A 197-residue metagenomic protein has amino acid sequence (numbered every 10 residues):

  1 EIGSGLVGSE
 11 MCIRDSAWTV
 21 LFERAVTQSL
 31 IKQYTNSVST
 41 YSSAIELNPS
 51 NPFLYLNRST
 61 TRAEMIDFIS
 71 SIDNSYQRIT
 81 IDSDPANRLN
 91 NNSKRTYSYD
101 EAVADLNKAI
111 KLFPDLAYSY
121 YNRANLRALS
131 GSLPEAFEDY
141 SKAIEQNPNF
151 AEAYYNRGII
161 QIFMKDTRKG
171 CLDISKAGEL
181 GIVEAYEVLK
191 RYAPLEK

Functional and structural regions predicted by a protein language model:
E1-G8, I13: Single conserved hydrophobic/aromatic residue that forms the stacking wall/gate of nucleotide- or nucleobase-binding
A17, N51, L116, F150 (+1 more regions): Residue-level recognition of tetratricopeptide repeat
T19-S29, F53-A63, Y118-A128, E152-I160: Conserved alpha-helical positions within TPR/SEL1-like repeat arrays
L30, E64-F68, R95, L129 (+3 more regions): Register position in tetratricopeptide repeats
I81-D82, Y97, F163, T167-K197: Terminal, low-structured helical/coil segments at or just beyond the last alpha-helical repeat
